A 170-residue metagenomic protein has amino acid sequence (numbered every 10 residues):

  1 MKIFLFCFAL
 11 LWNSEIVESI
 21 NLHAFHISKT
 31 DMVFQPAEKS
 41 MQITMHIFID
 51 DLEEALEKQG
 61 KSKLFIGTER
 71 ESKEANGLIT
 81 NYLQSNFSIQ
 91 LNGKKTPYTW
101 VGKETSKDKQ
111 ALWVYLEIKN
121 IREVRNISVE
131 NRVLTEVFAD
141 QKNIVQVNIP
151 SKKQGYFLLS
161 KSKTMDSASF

Functional and structural regions predicted by a protein language model:
I3-W12: Sec-dependent N-terminal signal peptides
N13-E18: C-terminal segment of classical bacterial N-terminal signal peptides
I20-F170: N-terminal soluble domains immediately following signal/targeting peptides that reside in extracytoplasmic
